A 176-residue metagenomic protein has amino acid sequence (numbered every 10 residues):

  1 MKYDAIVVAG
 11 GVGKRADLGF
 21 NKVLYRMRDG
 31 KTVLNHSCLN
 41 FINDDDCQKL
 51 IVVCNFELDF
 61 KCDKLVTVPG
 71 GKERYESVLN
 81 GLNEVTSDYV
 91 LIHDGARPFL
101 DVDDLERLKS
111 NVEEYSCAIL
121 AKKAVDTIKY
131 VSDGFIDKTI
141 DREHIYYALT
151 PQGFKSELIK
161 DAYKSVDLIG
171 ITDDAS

Functional and structural regions predicted by a protein language model:
K2-F56: N-terminal glycine-rich phosphate-binding loop and ensuing alpha1 helix
G19-K22, R28, T32, P69-E76 (+3 more regions): Residues at secondary-structure transition points
V33-S87: Conserved N-terminal catalytic core of the sugar/cofactor nucleotidyltransferase
D44, L100-S176: Conserved core of the sugar-phosphate nucleotidyltransferase
R74, G95-F99, D126: Acidic metal-phosphate-binding loop of nucleotide-sugar-dependent transferases
G81, D94, K155: Residue-level signature of catalytic and energy-coupling elements of molecular machines, predominantly ATP/GTP-dependent
V90-L91: Short aromatic/hydrophobic "clamp" motif used to bind/position activated sugar donors
